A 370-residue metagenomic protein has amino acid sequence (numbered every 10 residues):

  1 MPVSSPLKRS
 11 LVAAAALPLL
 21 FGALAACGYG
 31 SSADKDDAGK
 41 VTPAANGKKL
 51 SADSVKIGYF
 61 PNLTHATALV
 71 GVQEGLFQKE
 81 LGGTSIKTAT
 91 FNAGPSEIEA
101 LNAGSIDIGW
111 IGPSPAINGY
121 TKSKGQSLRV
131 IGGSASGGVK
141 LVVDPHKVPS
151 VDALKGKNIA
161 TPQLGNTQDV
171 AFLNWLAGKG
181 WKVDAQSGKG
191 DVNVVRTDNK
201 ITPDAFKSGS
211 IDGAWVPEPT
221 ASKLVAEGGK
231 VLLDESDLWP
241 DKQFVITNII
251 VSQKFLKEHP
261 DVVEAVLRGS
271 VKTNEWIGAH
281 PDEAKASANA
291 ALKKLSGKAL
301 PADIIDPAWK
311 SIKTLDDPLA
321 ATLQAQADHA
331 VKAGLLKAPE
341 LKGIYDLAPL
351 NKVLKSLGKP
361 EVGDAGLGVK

Functional and structural regions predicted by a protein language model:
M1-A25: Sec-dependent bacterial lipoprotein signal peptides
L24-A38: Bacterial lipoprotein signal-peptidase II cleavage site
D34-V195, D212-W215: Short, glycine-/small- and polar/acidic-enriched structural segments that line small-molecule recognition paths
H65, L69, E74, I98 (+14 more regions): Extracytoplasmic/secreted envelope proteins and their assembly/folding machinery, especially bacterial periplasmic
Q78-G83, S187, D237-D241, K310-L319: Short, solvent-exposed loop/beta-turn-alpha elements that line the ligand-binding surface or hinge of extracytoplasmic
G188-D191, K200-A291: Pocket-lining segment of extracytoplasmic ligand-binding domains
K257-P339: Secondary-structure end/capping motifs
D328-K370: Conserved C-terminal helix/tail region of periplasmic/extracytoplasmic solute-binding proteins
